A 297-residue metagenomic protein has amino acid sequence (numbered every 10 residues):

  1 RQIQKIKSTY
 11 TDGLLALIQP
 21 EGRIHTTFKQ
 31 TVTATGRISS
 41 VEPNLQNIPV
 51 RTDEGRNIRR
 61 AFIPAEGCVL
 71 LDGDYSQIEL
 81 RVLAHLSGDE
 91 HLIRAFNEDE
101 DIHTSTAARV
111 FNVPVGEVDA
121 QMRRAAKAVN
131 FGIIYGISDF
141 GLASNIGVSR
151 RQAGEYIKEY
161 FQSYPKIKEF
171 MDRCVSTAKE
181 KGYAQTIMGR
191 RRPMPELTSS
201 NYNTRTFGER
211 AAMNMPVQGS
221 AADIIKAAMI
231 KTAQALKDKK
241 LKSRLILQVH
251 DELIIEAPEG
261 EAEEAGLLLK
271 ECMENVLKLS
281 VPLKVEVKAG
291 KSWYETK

Functional and structural regions predicted by a protein language model:
R1-K297: Conserved catalytic core of nucleotide polymerization and phosphodiester-bond processing enzymes
